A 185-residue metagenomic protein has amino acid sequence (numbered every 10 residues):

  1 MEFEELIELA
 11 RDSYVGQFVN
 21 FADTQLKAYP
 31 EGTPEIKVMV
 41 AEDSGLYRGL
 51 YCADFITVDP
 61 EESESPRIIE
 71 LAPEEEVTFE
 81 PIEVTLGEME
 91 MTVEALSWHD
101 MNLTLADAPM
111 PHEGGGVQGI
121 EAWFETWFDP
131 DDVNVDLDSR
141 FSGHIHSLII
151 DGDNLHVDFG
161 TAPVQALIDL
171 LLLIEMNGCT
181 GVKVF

Functional and structural regions predicted by a protein language model:
M1-F185: Structured alpha/beta or helical-core interaction and ligand-binding surfaces enriched in interleaved
